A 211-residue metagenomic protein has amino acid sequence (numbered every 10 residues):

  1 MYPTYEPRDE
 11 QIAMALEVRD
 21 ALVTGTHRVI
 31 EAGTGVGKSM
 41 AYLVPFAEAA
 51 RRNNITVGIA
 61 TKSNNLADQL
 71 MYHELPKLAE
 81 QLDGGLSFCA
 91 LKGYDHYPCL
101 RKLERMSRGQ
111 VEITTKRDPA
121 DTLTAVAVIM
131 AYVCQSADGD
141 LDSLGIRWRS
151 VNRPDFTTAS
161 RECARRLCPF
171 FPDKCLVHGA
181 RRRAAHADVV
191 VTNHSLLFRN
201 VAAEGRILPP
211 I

Functional and structural regions predicted by a protein language model:
M1-E31: Conserved pre-motif I regulatory segment
R19-D20, S39-N53, H73-K77: Walker A/P-loop NTP-binding motif
V23-P45: Walker A/P-loop
N54-D188, F198: A substrate-engagement module of RecA-like helicase motors
F198-E204: Flexible, glycine/threonine-enriched loop-and-boundary segments that flank and lead into catalytic domains of large
P210-I211: SF2 helicase catalytic motif II
